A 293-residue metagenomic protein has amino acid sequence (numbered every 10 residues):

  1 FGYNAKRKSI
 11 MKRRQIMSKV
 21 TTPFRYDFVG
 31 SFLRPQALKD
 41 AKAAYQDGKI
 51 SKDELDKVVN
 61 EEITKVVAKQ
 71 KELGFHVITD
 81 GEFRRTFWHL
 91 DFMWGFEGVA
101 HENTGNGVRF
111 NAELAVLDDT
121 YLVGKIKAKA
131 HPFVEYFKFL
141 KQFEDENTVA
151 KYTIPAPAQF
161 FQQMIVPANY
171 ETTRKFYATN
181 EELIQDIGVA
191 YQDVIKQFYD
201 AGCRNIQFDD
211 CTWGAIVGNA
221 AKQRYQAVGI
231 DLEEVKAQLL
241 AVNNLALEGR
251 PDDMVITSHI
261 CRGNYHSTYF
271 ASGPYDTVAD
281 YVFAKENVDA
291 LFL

Functional and structural regions predicted by a protein language model:
F1-I16: Short, Lys/Arg-enriched N-terminal segments with co-localized hydrophobic residues within the first ~10-30 amino acids
K12-L293: Domain-level signal for soluble alpha/beta catalytic cores
